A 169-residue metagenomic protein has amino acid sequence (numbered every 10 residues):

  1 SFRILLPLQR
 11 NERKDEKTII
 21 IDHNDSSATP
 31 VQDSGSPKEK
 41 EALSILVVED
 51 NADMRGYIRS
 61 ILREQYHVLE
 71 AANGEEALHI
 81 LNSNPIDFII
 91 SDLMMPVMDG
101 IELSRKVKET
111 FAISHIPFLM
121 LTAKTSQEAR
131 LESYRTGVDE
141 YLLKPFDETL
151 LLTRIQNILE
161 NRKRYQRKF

Functional and structural regions predicted by a protein language model:
S1-S34, K163-R167: C-terminal end segment of the histidine kinase catalytic
G56-S60: Charged docking surfaces used in two-component/phosphorelay signaling
E70-F88: Acidic, metal-coordinating helix/loop segments flanking the phosphotransfer/catalytic sites of two-component signaling
M95: Receiver (REC) domain active-site loop signature in two-component systems and cognate sites in sensor histidine kinases
F146-I155, L159, R167: C-terminal output helix
